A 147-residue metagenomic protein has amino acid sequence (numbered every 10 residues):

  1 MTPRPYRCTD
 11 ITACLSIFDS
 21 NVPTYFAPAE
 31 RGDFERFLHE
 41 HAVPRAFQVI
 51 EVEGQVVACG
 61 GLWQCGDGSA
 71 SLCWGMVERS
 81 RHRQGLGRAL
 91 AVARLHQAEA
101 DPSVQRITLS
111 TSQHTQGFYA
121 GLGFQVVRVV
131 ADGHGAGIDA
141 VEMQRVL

Functional and structural regions predicted by a protein language model:
M1-C14: A short beta-loop-alpha structural element at the N-terminal edge of CoA-dependent acyl/N-acetyltransferase catalytic
L15-A29: Helix-loop element at the rim of GNAT/NAT acetyltransferase active sites that forms part of the acceptor-substrate
F26-Q48, V52, V56, G61: Active-site rim helix/loop that mediates acceptor-substrate recognition in acyltransferases
G68-S80: Conserved acetyl-CoA binding element of GNAT-fold acetyltransferases
V77, R83-H96, G121: Conserved acetyl-CoA-binding loop-helix of GNAT-fold acetyltransferases
A91, A98-S112: Conserved GNAT acetyl-CoA-binding A-motif
T108-S110, A120, Q125-E142: Conserved catalytic-core motifs of GNAT/GCN5-like acyltransferases
